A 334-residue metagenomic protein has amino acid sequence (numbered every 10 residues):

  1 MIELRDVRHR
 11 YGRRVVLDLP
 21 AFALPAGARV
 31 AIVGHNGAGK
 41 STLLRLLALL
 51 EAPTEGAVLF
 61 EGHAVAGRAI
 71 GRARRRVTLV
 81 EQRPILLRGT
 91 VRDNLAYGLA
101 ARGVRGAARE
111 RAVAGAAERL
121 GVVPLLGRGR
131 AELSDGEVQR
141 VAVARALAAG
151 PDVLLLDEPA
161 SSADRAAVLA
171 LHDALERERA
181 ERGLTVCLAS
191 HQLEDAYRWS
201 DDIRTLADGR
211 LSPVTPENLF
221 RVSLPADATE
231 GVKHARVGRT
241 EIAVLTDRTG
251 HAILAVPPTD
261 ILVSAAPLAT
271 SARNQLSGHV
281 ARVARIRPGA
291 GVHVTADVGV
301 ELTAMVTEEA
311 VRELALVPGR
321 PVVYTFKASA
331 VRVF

Functional and structural regions predicted by a protein language model:
V33-H35: The feature captures the beta-strand-to-loop junction immediately N-terminal to the Walker
A48: Helix-to-loop junction immediately C-terminal to a conserved catalytic motif
G56-G67, A73: Conserved ABC transporter NBD signature motif
A107-L126: Conserved ABC ATPase "signature" region
G129-L133, E137: Conserved ABC ATPase signature
L154-E158: Catalytic Walker B motif of ABC-type/P-loop ATPase nucleotide-binding domains
R239-A284, E308-F334: Glycine/charge-rich catalytic "coupling/switch" loops of P-loop NTPases
